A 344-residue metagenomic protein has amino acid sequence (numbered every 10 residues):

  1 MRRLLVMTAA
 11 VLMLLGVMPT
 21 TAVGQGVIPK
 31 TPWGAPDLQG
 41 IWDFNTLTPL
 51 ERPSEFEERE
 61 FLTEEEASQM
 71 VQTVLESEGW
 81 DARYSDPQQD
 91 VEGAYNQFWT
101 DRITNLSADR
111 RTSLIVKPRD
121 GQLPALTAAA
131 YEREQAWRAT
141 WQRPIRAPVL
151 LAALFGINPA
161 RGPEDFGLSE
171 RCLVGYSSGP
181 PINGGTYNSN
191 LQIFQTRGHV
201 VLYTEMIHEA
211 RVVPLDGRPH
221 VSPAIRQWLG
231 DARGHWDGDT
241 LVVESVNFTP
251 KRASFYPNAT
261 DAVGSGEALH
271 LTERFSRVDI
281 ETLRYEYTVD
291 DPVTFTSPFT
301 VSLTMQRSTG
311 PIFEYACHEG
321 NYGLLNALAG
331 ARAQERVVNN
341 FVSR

Functional and structural regions predicted by a protein language model:
M1-A9: Bacterial N-terminal signal peptides that target proteins for export
A9, T20-R344: PEST-like low-complexity, intrinsically disordered acidic/proline/serine-rich tracts that flank trafficking/processing
M13-P19: Hydrophobic membrane-targeting signal helices
